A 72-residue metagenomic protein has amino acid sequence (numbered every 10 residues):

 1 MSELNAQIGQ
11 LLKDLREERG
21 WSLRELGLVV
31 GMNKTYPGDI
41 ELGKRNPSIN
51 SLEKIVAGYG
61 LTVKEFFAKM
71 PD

Functional and structural regions predicted by a protein language model:
M1-Q7: A detector for short, charged/polar N-terminal pre-domain segments
Q10-V29, K54: Short basic helix-loop element that most often maps to the first helix and adjoining turn of HTH DNA-binding modules
L12, L26-G27, P37-I40, F66: Conserved hydrophobic/aromatic packing and binding residues within compact polymer-binding modules
G31-N46: Recognition helix of helix-turn-helix/homeodomain-like DNA-binding domains that insert into the DNA major groove
E41, S51, M70: DNA major-groove recognition helix of helix-turn-helix
N50-E65: DNA major-groove recognition helix of helix-turn-helix/homeodomain DNA-binding modules
F66-D72: Short amphipathic recognition helices of helix-turn-helix/homeodomain-type DNA-binding modules
